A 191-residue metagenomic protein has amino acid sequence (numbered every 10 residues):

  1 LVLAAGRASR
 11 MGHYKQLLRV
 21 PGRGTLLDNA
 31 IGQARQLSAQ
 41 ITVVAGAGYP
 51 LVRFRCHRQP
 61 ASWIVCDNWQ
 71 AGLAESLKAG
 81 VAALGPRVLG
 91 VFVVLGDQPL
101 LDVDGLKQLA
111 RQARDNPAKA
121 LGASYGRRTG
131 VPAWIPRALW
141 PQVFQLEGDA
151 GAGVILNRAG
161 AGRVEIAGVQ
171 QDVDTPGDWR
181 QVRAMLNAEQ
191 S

Functional and structural regions predicted by a protein language model:
L1-T129, G160-I166: Nucleotide and nucleotide-moiety/phosphate-recognizing core
A8, L18, W140-P141, R180: Nucleotide phosphate-binding site architecture
Y49, A74-L77, L106, W140 (+2 more regions): A general structural signal for well-ordered alpha-helical segments in protein cores
L100, W134, D172-V173: Short aromatic/basic micro-patch
R128-P141, P176: Conserved nucleotide-sugar donor-binding and metal-coordinating catalytic region shared by glycosyltransferases
P141-S191: Conserved alpha/beta core of the MobA/IspD/sugar-nucleotide pyrophosphorylase nucleotidyltransferase superfamily
